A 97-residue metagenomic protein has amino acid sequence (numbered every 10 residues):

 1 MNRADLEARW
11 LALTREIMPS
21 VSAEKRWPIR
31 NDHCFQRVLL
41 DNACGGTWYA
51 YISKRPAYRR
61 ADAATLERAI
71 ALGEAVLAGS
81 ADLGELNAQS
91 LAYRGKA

Functional and structural regions predicted by a protein language model:
M1-A97: Positively charged, phosphate-engaging catalytic surfaces used for nucleic-acid and nucleotide handling
